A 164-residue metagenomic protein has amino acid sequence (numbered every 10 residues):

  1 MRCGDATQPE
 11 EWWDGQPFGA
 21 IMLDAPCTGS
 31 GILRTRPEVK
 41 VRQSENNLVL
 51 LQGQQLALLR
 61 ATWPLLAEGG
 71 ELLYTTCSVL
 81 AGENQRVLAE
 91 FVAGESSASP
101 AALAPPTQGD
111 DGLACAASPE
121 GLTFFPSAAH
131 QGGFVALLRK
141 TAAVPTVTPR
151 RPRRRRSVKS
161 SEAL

Functional and structural regions predicted by a protein language model:
G4-T7, Q43: Canonical radical SAM enzyme core domain
A6-M22, P26-T28, R34, V49 (+2 more regions): C-terminal catalytic and target-recognition region of SAM-dependent MTase-like enzymes, primarily methyltransferases
E11-W13, L33, V41-R42, W63: Tryptophan-centered motif/residue detector
V39-A67: Glycine-rich S-adenosyl-L-methionine
